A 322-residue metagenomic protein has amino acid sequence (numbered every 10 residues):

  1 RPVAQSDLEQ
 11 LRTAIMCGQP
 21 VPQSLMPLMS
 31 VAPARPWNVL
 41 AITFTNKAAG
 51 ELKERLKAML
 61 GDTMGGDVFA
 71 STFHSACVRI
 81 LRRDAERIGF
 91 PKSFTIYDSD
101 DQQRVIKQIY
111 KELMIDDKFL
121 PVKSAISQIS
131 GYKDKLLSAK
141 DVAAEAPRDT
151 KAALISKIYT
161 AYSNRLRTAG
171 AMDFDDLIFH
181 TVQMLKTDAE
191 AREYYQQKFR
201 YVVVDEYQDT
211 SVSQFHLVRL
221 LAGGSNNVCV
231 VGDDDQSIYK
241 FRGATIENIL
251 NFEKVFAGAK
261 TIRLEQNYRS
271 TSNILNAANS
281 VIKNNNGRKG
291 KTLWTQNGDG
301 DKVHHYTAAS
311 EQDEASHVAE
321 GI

Functional and structural regions predicted by a protein language model:
P2-D7, R12-T13, C17-M29, V212-S316 (+1 more regions): Conserved RecA-like helicase ATPase core segment that couples NTP binding/hydrolysis to strand translocation
P2-Y201, N226, I246, N284 (+3 more regions): A basic/glycine-biased coupling hinge at the interface between accessory DNA-binding modules
I88, A169, Q208, V231 (+1 more regions): Short glycine-rich loop/turn motifs that provide flexible caps or phosphate-binding loops at active sites
D173, D205, I274: Conserved hydrophobic/aromatic pocket- or pore-lining residues that grip, position, or stack substrates in active sites
Q196, V203-T210, V231-G232: Hydrophobic residues in beta-strands of the RecA-like P-loop NTPase core, especially within AAA+ ATPase
